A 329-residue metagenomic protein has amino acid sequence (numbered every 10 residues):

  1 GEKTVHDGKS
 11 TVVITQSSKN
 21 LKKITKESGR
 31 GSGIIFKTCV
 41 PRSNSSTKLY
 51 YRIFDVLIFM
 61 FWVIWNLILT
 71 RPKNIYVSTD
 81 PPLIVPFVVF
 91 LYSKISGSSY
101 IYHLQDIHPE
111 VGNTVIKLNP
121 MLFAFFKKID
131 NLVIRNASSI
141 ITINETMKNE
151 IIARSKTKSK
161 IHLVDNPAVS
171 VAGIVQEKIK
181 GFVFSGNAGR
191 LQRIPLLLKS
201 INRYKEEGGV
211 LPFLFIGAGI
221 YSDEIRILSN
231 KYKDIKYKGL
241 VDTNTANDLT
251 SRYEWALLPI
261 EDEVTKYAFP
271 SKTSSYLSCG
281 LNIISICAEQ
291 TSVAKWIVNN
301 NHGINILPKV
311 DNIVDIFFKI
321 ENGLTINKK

Functional and structural regions predicted by a protein language model:
G1-V40, S139, Y204-E206: N-terminal subdomain of nucleotide-sugar transferases
E2, I64, I68-R71, I84-F87 (+2 more regions): Membrane-proximal helix-turn-helix segments that form the acceptor-binding/catalytic region of lipid-linked
S17, T146, V164-P167: Carbohydrate-associated surface elements
L21, V56-V63, P72-Q105, P109-E110: An aromatic- and histidine-rich active-site surface loop
S96-I101, P109-L132, S170: Nucleotide-sugar donor phosphate/pyrophosphate-binding loop at the beta->alpha transition of glycosyltransferases
A168, I174-R203, L214: Conserved donor-binding/catalytic core segment of Leloir-type glycosyltransferases
I179, D223-N247: Nucleotide-activated donor-binding/catalytic signature segment of Leloir-type glycosyltransferases, i.e., the conserved
Q192, D242-L249, A256-L277, I283-K295: Nucleotide-sugar-dependent
